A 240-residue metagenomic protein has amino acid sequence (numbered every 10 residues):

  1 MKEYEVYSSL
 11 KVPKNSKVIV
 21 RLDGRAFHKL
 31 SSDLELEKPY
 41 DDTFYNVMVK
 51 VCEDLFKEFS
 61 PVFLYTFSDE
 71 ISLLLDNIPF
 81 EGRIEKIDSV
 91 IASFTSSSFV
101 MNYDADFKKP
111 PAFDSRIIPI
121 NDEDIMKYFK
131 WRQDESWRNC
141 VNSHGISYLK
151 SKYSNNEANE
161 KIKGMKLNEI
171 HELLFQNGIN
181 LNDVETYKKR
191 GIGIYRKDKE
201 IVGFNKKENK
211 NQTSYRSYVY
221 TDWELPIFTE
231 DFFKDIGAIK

Functional and structural regions predicted by a protein language model:
M1-K240: Regulatory and interdomain segments flanking nucleotide-handling catalytic cores in signaling/defense enzymes
